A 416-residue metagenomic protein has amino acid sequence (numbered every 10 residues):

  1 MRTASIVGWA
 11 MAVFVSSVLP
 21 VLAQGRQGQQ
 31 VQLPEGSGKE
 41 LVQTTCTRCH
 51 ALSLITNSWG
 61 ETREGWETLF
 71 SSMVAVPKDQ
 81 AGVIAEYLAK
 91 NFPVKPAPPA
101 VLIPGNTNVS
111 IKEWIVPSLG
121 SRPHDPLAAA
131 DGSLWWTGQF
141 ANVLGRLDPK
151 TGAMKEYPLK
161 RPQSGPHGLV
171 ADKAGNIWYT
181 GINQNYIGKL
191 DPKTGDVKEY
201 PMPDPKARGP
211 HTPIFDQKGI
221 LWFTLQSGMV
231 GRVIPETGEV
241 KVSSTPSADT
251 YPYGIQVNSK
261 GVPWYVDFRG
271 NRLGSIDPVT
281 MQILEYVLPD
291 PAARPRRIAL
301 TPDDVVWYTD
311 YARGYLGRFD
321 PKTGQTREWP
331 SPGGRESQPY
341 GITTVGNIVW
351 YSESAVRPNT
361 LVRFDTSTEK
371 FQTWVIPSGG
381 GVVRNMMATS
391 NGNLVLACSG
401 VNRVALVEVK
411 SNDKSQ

Functional and structural regions predicted by a protein language model:
V21-L41: Electrostatic cytochrome c docking/interface patches
V42-S53, I84, L88: The canonical Cys-X-X-Cys-His
A75-A100, G132, G175, V349: C-terminal capping alpha-helices of c-type cytochrome domains
L102-G120: A short helix->beta-strand "capping" segment at the edge of beta-propeller domains
L119-D131, P162-A174, P205-K218, A248-K260 (+4 more regions): Beta-rich, blade/repeat-based domains predominating in secreted/periplasmic proteins but also intracellular
W135-F140, I177-N183, L221-S227, P263-R269 (+3 more regions): Conserved beta-strand positions in repeat-built beta-propeller and related beta-rich domains
D148-G152, D191-G195, I234-G238, D277-M281 (+3 more regions): Short loop/turn segments that connect beta-strands within beta-propeller blades
G381-Q416: Blade-level signature of beta-propeller repeat domains, shared across WD40, Kelch, NHL, RCC1 and BNR/Asp-box propellers
